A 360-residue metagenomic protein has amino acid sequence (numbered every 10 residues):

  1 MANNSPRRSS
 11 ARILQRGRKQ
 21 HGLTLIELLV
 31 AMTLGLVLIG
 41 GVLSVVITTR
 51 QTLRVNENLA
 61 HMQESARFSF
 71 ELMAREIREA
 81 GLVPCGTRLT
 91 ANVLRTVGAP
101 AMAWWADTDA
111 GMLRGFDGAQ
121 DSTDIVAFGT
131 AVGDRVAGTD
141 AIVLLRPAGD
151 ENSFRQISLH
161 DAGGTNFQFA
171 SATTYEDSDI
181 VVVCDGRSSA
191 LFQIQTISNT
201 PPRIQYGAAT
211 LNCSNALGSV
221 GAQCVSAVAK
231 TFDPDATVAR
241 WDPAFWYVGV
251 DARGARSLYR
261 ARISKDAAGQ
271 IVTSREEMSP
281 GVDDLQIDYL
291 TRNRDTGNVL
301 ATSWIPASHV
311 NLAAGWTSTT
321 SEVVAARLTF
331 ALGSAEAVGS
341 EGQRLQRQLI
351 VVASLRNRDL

Functional and structural regions predicted by a protein language model:
A2-P6, Q20, E57, H61 (+7 more regions): Short linear sequence signals and composition-biased patches located at protein termini or domain-edge surfaces
A2-R8, R12-L23, T52: Glycine/alanine-rich phosphate-binding loops at beta-alpha junctions
R18-V46, N58: N-terminal single-pass transmembrane signal-anchor helix
I47-R54: Juxtamembrane transmembrane-helix termini
R54, L59-R67, E71-G81, R146-A148 (+4 more regions): Mobile, glycine-rich extracellular loop/lid and propeptide segments that shape or gate substrate/ligand access
L82-G86, N152: Proline-centered turn/helix-capping motifs that create local helix->coil transitions or kinks
G111-L217: Autoprocessing Asn-cyclization modules and mimics
